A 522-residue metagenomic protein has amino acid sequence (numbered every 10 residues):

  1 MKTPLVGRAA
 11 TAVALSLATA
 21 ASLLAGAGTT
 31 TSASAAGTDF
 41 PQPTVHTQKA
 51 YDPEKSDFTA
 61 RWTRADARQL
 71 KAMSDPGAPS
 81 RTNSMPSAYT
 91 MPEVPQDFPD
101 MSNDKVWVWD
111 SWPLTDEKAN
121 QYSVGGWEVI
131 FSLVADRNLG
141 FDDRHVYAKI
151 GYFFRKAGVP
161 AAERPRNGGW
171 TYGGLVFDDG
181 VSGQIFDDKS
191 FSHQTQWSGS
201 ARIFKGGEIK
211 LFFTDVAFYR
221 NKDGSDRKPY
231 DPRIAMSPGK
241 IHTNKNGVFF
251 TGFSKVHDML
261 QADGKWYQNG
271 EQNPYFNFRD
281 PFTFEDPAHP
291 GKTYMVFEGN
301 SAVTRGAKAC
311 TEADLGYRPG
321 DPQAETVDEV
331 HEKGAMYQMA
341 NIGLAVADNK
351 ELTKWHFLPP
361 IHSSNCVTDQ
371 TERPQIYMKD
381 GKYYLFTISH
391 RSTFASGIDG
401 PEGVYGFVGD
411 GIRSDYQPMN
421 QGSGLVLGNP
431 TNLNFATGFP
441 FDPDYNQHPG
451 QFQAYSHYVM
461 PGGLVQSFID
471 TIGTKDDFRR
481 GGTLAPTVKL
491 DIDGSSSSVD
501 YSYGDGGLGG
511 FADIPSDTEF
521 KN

Functional and structural regions predicted by a protein language model:
M1-A14: Bacterial Sec-dependent N-terminal signal peptides
R8, S16, G26-G28: Low-complexity intrinsically disordered segments
V13-L23: Classical Sec-dependent N-terminal signal peptides that target proteins to the secretory pathway
S22-T38: C-terminal region of N-terminal signal peptides and the immediate post-cleavage residues of exported proteins
G37-N522: Carbohydrate-active catalytic/glycan-binding domains of CAZyme proteins, especially the secreted or lumenal ectodomains
